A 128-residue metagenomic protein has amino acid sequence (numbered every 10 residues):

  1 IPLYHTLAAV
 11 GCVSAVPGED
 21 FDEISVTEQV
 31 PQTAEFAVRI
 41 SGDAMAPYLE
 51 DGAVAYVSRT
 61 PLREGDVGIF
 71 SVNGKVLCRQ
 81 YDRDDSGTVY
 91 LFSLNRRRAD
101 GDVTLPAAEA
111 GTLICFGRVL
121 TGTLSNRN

Functional and structural regions predicted by a protein language model:
I1-D51, E64, E109-L113, T121-N128: Short, positionally conserved secondary-structure boundary motifs
E19-D20, R63, V76, R97-A99: Short, surface-exposed beta-strand-loop junctions and turns on beta-sheet-rich folds
A46, D66-G87: Short, compositionally biased
A55-Y56, I69: Hydrophobic beta-strand signal
D84-N128: Glycine- and charge-enriched low-complexity intrinsically disordered segments
